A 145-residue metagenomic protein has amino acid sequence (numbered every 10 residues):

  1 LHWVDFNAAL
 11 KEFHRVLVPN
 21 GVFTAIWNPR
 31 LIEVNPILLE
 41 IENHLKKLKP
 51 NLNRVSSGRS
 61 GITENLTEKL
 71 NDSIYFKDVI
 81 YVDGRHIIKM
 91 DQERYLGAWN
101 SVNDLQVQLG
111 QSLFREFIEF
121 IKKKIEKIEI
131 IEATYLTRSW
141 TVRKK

Functional and structural regions predicted by a protein language model:
H2-W3: A short His-aromatic
F6, G61-K145: Conserved Class I S-adenosyl-L-methionine
A8-H86: Conserved catalytic/acceptor-binding region of the Class I
